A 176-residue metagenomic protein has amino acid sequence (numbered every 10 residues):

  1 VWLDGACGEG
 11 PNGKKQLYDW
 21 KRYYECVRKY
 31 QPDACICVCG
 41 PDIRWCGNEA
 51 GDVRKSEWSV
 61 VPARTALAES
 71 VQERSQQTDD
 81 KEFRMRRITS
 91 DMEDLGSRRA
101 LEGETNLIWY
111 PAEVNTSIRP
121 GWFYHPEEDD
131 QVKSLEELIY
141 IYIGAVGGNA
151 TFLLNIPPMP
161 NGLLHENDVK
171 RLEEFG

Functional and structural regions predicted by a protein language model:
W2-G176: Mature catalytic domains of secreted/periplasmic carbohydrate-active enzymes
